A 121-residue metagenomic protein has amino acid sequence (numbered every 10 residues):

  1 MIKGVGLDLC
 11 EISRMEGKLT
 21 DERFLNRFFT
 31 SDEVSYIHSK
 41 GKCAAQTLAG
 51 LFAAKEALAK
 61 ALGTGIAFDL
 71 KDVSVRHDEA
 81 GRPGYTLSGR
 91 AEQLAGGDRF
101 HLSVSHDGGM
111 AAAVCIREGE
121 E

Functional and structural regions predicted by a protein language model:
M1-E121: Core catalytic alpha/beta fold that binds nucleotide/phospho-ligands
